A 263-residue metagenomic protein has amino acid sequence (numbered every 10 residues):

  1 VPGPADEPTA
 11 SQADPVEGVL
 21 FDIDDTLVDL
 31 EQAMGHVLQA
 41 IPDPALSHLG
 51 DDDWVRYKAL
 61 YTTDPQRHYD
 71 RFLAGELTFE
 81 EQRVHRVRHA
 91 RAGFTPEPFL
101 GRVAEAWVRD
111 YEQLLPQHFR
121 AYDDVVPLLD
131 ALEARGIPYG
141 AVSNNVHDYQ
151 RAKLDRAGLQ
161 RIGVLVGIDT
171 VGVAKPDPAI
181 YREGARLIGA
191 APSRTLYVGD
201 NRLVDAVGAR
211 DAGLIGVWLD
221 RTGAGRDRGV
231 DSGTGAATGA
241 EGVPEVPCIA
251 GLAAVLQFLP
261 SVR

Functional and structural regions predicted by a protein language model:
V1-V19, E31-Q32, V126, D130-E133 (+1 more regions): Asp-based, Mg2+/Mn2+-dependent phosphohydrolase catalytic module
P2-T63: Active-site neighborhood of HAD-like aspartate-dependent phosphohydrolases
H36, A40, E81-R88, D148 (+1 more regions): A generic alpha-helix surface/boundary motif
V37, I41, Y57-L60, D64 (+4 more regions): A ubiquitous structural signal for well-ordered alpha-helices
L46-A59, G93-R109, R161-I162: Short, surface-exposed acidic
T63-D110: A metal-dependent, Asp-based hydrolase signature
Y111-Q117: Surface-exposed cleft-lining segments at the edges of enzyme active sites
